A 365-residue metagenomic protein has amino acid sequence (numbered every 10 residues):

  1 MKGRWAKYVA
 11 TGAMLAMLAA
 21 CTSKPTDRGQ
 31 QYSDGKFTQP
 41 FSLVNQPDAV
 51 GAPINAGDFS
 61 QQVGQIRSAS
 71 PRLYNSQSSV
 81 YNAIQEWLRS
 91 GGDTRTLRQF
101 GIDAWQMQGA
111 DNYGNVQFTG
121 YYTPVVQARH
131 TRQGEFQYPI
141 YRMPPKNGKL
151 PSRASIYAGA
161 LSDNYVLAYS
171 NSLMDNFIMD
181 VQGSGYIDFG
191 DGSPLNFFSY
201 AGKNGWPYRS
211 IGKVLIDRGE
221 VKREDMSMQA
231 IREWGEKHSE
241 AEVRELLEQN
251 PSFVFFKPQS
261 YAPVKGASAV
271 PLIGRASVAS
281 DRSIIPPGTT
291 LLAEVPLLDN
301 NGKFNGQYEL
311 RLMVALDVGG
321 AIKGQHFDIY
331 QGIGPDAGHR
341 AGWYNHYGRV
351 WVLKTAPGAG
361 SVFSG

Functional and structural regions predicted by a protein language model:
M1-V9: Bacterial N-terminal signal peptides that target proteins for export
V9-L15: Sec-dependent N-terminal signal peptides
L18-A20: C-terminal motif of bacterial Sec signal peptides marking the signal peptidase cleavage site
T22-G365: Solvent-exposed, well-ordered loop and adjacent helix/strand elements within mature globular domains that form
